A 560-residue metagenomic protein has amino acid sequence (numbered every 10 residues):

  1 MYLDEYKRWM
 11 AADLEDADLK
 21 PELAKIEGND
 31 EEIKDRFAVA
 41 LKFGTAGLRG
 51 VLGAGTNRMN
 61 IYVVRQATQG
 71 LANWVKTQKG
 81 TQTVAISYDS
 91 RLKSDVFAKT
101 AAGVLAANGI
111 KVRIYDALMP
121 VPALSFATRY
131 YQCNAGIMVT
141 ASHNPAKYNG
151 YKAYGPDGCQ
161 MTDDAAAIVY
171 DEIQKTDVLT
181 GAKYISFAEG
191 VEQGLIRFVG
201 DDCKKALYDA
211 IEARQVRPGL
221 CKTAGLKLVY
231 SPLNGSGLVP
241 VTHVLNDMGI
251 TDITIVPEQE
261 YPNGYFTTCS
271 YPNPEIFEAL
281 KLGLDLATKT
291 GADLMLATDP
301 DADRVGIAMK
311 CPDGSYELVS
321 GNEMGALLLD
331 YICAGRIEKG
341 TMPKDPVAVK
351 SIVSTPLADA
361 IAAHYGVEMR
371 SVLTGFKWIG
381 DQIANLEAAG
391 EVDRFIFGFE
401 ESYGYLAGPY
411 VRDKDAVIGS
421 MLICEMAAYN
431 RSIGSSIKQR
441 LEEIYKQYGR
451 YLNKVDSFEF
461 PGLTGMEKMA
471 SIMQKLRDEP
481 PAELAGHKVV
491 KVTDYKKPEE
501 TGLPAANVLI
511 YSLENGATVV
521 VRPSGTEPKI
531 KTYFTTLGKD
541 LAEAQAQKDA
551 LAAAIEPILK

Functional and structural regions predicted by a protein language model:
Y6-A101, N108, G190-V191, I196-A224 (+1 more regions): An N-terminal, well-structured beta->alpha segment
E32-F37, L41, N149-A279, L286-A287: Gly/Ser/Thr-enriched, mixed-charge loops and adjacent short helices that form phosphate/oxyanion-binding elements
F37-N57, A141-S142, L228, P232-V244 (+4 more regions): Conserved phosphate/anionic-ligand binding catalytic regions in large, soluble enzymes, centered on
A85-Y148, G249-G306: N-terminal small/polar loop signature for handling phosphorylated ligands or for N-terminal nucleophile
V96-L105, Y148-G155, D303-N322, A358: Short Gly/Thr/Asp-enriched flexible loops that form oxyanion-binding sites at enzyme active sites
Y154-Y184, N322-D345, K350-I361, A416: Glycine-rich phosphate-binding loop plus the immediately following alpha-helix
T288, A292-L294, S315-E317, G335-R522 (+3 more regions): Phosphate-binding and adjacent anionic-ligand microenvironments
